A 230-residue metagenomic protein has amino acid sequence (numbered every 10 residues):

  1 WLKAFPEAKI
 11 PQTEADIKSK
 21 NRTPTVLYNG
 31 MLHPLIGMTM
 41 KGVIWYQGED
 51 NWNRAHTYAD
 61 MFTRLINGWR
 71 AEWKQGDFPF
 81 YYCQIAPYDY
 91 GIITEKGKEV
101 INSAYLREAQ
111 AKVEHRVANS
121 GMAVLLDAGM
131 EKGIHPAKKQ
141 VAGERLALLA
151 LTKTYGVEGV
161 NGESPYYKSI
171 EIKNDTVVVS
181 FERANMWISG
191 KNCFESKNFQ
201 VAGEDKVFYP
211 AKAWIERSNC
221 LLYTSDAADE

Functional and structural regions predicted by a protein language model:
W1-R145, T152: Conserved, well-structured interaction surfaces
S103-L106, G162, I215: Mature catalytic domains of secreted/periplasmic carbohydrate-active enzymes
K153-C193: Surface beta-strand/loop "capping" patches
S189-Y209: Short, surface-exposed alpha-helix to beta-strand junction/turn motifs within ectodomains of secreted and cell-envelope
Y209-A211, S225: Immunoglobulin-like IPT/TIG beta-sandwich domains and homologous Ig-like subdomains
S218-L221: Aromatic sugar-binding surface patches on proteins that engage polysaccharides or sugar-phosphate polymers
Y223-E230: Conserved small/polar residues in nucleotide/adenosyl-binding loops
